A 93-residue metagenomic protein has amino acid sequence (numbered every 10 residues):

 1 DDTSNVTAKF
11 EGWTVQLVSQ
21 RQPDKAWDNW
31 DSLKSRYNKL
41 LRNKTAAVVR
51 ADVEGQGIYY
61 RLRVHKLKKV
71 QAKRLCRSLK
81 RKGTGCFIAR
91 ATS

Functional and structural regions predicted by a protein language model:
D1-T7: Conserved HRD-motif arginine in the catalytic loop of eukaryotic-like protein kinases
T7-F10, Q22-S93: Extracytoplasmic
W13-L17: Short glycine-/aliphatic-rich beta-strand segments at the starts of folded cytosolic domains
